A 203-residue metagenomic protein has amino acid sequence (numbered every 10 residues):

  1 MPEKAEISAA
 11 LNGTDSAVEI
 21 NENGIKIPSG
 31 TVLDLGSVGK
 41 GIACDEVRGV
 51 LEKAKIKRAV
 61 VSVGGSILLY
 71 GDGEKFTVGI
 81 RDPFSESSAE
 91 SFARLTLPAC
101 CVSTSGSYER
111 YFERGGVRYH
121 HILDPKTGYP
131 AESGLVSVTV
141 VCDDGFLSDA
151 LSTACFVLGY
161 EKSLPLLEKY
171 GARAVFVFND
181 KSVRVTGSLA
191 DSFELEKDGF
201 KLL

Functional and structural regions predicted by a protein language model:
M1-L203: Mature catalytic core of soluble alpha/beta enzymes
